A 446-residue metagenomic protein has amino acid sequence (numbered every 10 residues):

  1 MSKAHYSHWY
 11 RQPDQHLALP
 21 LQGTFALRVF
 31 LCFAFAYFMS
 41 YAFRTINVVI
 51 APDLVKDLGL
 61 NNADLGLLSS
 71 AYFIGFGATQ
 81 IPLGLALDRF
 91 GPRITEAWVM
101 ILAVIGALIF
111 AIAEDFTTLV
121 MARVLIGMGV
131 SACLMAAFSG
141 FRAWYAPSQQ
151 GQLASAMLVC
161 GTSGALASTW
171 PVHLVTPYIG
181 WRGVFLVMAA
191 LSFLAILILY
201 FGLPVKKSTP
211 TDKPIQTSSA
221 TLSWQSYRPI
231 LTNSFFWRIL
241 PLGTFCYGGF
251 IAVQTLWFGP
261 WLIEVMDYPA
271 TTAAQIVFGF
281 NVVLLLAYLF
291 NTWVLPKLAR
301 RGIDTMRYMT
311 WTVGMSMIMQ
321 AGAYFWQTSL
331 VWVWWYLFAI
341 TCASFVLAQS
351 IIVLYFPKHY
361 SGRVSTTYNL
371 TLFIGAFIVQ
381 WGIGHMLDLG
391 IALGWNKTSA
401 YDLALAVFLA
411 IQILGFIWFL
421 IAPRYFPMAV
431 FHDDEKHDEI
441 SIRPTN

Functional and structural regions predicted by a protein language model:
Q12-Q22, K206-L240, V265, H437-N446: Juxtamembrane intracellular "pre-TM" segments in multi-pass secondary transporters
R28-N62, A78, V253-G259, V379-Q380: Extracytoplasmic
N47-V48, N233-N291, A376-G384: Extracytoplasmic gate region of multi-pass secondary transporters
G59, G91, I112-T118, G129 (+2 more regions): Helix-breaking motifs and short loop linkers at transmembrane-helix boundaries and internal kinks in secondary membrane
A78-T117: Conserved MFS/SLC helix-loop-helix module at the cytosolic interface between two early adjacent transmembrane helices
T79-P92, Y288-I303: Helix-to-loop junctions at the C-terminal end of transmembrane segments in multipass secondary transporters
A122-C160: Cytoplasmic helix-loop-helix junction between adjacent transmembrane helices in 12-TM secondary transporters
A156-S208: Helix-loop-helix hairpin linking two adjacent transmembrane segments in secondary transporters
